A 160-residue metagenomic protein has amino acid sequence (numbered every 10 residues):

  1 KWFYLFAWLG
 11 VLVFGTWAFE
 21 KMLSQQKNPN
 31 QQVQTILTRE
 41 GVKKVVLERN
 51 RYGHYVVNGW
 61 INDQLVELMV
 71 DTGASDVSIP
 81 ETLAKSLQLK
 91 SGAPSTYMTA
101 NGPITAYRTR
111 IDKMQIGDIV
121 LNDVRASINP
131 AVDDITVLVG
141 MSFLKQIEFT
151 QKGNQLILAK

Functional and structural regions predicted by a protein language model:
K1-E67, T72-K160: Pepsin/retropepsin-fold aspartyl endopeptidases
